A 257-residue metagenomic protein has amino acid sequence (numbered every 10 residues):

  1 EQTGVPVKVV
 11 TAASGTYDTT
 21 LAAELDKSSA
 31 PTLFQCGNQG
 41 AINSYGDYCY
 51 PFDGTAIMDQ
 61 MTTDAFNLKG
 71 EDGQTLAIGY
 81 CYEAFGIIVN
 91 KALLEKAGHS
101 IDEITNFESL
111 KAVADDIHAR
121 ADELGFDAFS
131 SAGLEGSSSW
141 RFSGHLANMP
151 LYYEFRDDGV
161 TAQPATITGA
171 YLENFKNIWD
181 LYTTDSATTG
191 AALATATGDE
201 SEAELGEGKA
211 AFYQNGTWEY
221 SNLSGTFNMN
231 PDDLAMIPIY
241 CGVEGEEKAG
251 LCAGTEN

Functional and structural regions predicted by a protein language model:
Q2, E95-A97, A187, T226-N257: Extracytoplasmic/periplasmic substrate-recognition and gating elements
Q2-D64, A92-G98, T105, A203-E204 (+2 more regions): Extracytoplasmic "Venus flytrap"/periplasmic binding protein-like
T3-A12, G98-D102, L181-A196, K209 (+1 more regions): A local structural motif
Q35-G40, G198, N215-Y220, I239: Beta->alpha turn/N-cap motifs
G37-V89, H145-A147, A235-I237, G245-E247: Hinge/lid segment of periplasmic solute-binding proteins
D53-A65, E103-T105, F129, G133-G136 (+3 more regions): Short, solvent-exposed loop/beta-turn-alpha elements that line the ligand-binding surface or hinge of extracytoplasmic
L76-Y80, F85, K111-P164, A210: Extracytoplasmic/periplasmic solute-binding protein
A114-D115, V160-T195: Glycine-centered hinge/linker elements that transmit conformational signals in sensory and ligand-binding systems
